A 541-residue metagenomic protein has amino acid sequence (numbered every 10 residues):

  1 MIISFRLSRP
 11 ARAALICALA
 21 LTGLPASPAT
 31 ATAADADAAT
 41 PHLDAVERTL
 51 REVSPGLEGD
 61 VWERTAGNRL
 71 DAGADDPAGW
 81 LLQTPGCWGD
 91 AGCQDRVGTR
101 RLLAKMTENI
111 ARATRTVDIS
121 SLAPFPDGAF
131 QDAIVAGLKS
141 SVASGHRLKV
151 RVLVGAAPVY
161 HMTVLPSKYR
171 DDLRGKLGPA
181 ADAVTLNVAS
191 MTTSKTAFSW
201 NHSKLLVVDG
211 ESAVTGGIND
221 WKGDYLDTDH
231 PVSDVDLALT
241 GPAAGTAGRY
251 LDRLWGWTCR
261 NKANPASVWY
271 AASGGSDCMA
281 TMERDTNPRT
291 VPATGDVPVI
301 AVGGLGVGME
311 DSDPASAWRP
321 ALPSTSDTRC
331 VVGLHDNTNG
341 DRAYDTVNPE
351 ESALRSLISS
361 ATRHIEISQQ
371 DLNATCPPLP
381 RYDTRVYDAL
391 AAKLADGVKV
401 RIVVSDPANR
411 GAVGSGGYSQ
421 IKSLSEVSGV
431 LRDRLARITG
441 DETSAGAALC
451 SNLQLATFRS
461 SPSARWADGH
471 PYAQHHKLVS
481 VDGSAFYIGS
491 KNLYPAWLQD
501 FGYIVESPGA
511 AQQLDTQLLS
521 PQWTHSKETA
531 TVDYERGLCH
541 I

Functional and structural regions predicted by a protein language model:
I2-A33: Secretory targeting and sorting signals
A34-I541: Charged, low-complexity intrinsically disordered terminal segments
